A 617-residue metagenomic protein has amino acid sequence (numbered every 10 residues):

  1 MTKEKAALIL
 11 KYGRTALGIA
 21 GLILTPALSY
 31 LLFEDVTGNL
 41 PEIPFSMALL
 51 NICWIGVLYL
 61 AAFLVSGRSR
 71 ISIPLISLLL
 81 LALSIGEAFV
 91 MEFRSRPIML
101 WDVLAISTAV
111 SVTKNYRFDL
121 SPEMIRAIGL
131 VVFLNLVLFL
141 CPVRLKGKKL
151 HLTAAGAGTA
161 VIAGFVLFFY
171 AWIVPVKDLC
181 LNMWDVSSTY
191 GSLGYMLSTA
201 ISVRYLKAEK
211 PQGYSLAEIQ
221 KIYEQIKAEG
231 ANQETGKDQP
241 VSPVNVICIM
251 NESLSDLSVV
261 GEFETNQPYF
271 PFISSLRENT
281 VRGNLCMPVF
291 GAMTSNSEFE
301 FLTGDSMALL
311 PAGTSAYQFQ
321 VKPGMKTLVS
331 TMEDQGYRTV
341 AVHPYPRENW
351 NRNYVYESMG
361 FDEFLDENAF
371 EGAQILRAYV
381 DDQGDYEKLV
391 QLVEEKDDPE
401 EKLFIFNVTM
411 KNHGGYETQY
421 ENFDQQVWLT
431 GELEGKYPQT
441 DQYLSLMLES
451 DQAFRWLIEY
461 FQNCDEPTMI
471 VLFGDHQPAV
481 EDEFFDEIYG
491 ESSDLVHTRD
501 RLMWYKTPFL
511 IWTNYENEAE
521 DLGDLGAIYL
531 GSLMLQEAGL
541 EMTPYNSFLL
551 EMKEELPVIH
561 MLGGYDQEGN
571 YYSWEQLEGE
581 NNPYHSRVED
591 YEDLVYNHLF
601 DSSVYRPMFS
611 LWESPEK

Functional and structural regions predicted by a protein language model:
T2-T189: Transmembrane and membrane-interface helices of multi-pass, inner-membrane envelope-modifying transferases
A6-Y12, A20, A48-I52, P243 (+3 more regions): Helix-boundary/low-complexity linker signature
F93-A105, S121, Q212-E218, D366 (+3 more regions): A diffuse structural propensity rather than consistent per-protein peaks
V103-I106, Y190-T199, L216-I219, F270 (+2 more regions): Alpha-helix initiation and N-capping motif
V110, T199-V203, V390: Residues within alpha-helical segments
F169-C248: Membrane-interface segments at or immediately adjacent to transmembrane helices that form the boundary between
E224-P240, N251, D256-K617: Solvent-exposed soluble domains appended to multi-pass membrane proteins
